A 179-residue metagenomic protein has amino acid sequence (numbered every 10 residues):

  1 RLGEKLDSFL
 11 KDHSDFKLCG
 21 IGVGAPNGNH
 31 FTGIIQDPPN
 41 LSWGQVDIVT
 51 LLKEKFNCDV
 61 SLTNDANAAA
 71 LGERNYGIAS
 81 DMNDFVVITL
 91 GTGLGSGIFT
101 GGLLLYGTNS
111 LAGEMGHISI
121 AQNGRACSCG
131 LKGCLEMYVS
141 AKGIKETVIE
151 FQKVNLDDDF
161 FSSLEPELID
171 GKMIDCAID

Functional and structural regions predicted by a protein language model:
R1-K17, D179: N-terminal phosphate-binding loop and adjacent alpha-helix
G3, K17-I21, N27-D84: Glycine-rich phosphate-binding loop and adjoining helix at the ATP-binding site of ATP-dependent phosphoryl-transfer
L6, V49, K145: Generic structural marker for isolated residues within well-ordered, non-membrane alpha-helices of soluble domains
P26-N29, G91-G93: Short glycine-rich anion-binding loops that position phosphate/pyrophosphate groups of nucleotides and phosphorylated
I78, M82-Y138: Glycine-rich phosphate-binding loop of actin/hexokinase-like ATP-binding domains
E136-D179: A mobile "lid/hinge" subdomain adjacent to the ATP/sugar-phosphate binding pocket shared across diverse ATP-dependent
